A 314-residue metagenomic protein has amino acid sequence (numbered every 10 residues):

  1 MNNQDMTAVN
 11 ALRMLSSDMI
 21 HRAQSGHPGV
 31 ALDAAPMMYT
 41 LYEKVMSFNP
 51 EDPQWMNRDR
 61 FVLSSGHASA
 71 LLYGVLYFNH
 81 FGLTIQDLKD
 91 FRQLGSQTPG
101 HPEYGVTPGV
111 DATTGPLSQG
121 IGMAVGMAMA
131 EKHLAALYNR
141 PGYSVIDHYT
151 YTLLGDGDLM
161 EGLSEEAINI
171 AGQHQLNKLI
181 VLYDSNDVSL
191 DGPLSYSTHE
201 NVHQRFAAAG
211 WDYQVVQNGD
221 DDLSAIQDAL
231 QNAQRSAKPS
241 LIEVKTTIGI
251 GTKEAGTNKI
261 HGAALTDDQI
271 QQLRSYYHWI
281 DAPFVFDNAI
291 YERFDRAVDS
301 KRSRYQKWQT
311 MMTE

Functional and structural regions predicted by a protein language model:
M1-T150, Y291-E314: Thiamine diphosphate
P50-E51, V106, T113-V298: Glycine-rich ThDP/TPP pyrophosphate-binding loop and its adjacent helix/strand module within ThDP-dependent enzymes
